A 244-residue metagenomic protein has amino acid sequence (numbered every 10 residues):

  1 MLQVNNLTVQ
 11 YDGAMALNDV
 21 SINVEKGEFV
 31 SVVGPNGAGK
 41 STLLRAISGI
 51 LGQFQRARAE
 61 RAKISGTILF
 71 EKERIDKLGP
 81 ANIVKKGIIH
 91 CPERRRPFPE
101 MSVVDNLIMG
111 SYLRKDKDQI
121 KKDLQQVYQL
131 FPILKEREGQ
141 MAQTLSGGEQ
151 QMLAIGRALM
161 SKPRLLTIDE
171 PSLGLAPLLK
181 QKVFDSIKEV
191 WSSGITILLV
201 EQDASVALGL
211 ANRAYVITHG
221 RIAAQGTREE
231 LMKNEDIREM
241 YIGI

Functional and structural regions predicted by a protein language model:
L2-I244: Glycine-rich phosphate-binding loops of nucleotide-dependent enzymes
